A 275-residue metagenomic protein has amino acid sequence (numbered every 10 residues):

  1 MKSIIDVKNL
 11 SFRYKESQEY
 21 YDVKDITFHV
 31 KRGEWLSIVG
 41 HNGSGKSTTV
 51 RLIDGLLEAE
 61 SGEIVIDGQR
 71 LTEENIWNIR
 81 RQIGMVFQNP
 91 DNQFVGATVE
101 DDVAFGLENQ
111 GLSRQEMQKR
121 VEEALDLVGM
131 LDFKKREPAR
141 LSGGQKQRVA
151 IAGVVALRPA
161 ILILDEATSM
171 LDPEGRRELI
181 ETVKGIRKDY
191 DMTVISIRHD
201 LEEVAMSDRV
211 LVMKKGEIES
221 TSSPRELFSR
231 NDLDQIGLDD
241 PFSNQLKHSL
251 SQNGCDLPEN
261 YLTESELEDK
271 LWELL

Functional and structural regions predicted by a protein language model:
V39-H41: The feature captures the beta-strand-to-loop junction immediately N-terminal to the Walker
D54: Helix-to-loop junction immediately C-terminal to a conserved catalytic motif
G62-R70, I79: Conserved ABC transporter NBD signature motif
Q115-F133: Conserved ABC ATPase "signature" region
E137-L141, Q145: Conserved ABC ATPase signature
L162-D165: Catalytic Walker B motif of ABC-type/P-loop ATPase nucleotide-binding domains
